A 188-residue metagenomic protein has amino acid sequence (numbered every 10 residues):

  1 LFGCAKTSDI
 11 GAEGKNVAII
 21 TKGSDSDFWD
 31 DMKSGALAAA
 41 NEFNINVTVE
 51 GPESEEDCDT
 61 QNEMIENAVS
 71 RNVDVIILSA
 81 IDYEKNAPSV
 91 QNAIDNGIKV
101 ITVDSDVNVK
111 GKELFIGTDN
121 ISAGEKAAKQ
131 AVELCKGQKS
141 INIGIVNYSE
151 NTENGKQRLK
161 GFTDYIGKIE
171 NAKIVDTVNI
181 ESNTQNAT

Functional and structural regions predicted by a protein language model:
G3-T188: A residue-level marker of the well-folded mature domains of exported/periplasmic proteins
